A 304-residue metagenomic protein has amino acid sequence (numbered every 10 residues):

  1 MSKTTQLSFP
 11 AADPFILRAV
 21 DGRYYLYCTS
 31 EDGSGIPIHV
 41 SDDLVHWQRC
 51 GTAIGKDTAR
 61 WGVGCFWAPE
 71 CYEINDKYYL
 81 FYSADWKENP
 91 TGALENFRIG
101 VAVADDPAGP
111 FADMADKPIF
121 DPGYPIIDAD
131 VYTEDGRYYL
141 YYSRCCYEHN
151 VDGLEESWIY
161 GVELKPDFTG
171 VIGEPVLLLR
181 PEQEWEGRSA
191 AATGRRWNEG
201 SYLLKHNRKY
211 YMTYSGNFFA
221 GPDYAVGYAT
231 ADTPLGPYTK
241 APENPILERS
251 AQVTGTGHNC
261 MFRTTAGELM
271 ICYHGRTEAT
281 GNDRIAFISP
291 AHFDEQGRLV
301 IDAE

Functional and structural regions predicted by a protein language model:
M1-E304: Carbohydrate-active catalytic/glycan-binding domains of CAZyme proteins, especially the secreted or lumenal ectodomains
